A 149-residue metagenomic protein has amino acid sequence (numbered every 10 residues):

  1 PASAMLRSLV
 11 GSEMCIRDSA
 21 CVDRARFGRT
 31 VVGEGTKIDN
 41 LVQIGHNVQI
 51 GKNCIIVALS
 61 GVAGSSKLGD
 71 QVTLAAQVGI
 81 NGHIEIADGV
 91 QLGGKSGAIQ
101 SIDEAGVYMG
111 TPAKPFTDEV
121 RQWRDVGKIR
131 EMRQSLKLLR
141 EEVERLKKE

Functional and structural regions predicted by a protein language model:
P1-G11, C15-I16, H46: Single conserved hydrophobic/aromatic residue that forms the stacking wall/gate of nucleotide- or nucleobase-binding
S19, D23-E34, D39-E149: Glycine-rich hexapeptide-repeat left-handed beta-helix
